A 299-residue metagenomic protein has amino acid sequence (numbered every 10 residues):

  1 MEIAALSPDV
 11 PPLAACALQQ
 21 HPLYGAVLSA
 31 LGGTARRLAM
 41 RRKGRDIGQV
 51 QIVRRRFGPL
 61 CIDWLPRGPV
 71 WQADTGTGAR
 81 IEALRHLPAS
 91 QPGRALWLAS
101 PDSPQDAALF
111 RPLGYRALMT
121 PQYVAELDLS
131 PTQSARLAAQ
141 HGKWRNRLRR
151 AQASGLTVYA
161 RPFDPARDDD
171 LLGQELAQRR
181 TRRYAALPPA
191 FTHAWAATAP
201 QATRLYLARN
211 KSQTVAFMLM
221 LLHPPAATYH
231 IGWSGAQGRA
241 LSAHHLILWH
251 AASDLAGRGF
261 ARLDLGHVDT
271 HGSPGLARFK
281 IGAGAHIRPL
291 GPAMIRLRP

Functional and structural regions predicted by a protein language model:
M1-S7, R54-F57, F110-A135, G257-P299: Active-site/acyl-donor-binding loops of N-acyltransferases
E2-K43, I47-P59, P104-Q105, L109-T120 (+2 more regions): A conserved beta-strand-loop-helix scaffold within acyl/acetyltransferase catalytic domains
A39, Q51, D63-P66, L98: Short, conserved beta-strand segments within well-ordered enzyme catalytic domains that often line or immediately flank
L60-A73, P92-L96: Glycine-/proline-rich flexible loop or hinge segments
P66-G76, S130-P131, I231-L241, D269: A short, internal acetyl-CoA/4′-phosphopantetheine-binding micro-motif in the GNAT/acyltransferase core
G78-P121: Non-catalytic accessory segments adjacent to catalytic cores
I81-A89, T192-W195, P200-P299: Aromatic (often tryptophan-rich) hydrophobic motifs at membrane interfaces
A95-S100, Y159-A160, L207, R262-D264: A structural signal for short, well-ordered beta-strand segments and their strand-loop junctions that often border
